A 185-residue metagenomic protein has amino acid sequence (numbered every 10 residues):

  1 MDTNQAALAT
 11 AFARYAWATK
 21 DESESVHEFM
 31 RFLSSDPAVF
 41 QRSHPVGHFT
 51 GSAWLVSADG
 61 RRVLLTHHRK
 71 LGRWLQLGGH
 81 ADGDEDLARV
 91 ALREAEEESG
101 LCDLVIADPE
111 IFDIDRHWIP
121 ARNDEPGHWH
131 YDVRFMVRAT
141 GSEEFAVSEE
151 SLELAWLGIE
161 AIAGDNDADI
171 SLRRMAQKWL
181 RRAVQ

Functional and structural regions predicted by a protein language model:
M1-E28, S99: Predominantly extracellular/luminal regions of secreted and cell-surface proteins, especially disulfide-bonded
A16-S52: Acidic, metal-coordinating catalytic segment for phosphate/diphosphate chemistry, firing primarily on the Nudix
S23-S25, F135, Q185: Short glycine-rich, low-complexity/disordered patches
F40-Q76: N-terminal strand-loop-strand
D82-S171: Unchanged
D167-Q185: Charged phosphate-binding loop/patch that engages nucleotide di/tri-phosphates or the phosphate backbone of nucleic
